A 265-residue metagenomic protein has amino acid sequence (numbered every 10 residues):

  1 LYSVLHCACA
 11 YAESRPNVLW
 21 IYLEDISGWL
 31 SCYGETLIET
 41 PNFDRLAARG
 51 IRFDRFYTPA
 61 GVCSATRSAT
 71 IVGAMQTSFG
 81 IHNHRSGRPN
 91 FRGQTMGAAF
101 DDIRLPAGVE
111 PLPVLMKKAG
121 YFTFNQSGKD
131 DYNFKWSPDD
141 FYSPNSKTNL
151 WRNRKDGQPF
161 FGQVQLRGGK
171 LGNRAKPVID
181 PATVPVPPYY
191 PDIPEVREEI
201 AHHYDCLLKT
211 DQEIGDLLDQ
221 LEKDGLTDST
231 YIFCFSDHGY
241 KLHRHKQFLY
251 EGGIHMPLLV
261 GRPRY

Functional and structural regions predicted by a protein language model:
L1-H6: Bacterial N-terminal signal peptides
A10-Y265: Formylglycine-dependent sulfatase
